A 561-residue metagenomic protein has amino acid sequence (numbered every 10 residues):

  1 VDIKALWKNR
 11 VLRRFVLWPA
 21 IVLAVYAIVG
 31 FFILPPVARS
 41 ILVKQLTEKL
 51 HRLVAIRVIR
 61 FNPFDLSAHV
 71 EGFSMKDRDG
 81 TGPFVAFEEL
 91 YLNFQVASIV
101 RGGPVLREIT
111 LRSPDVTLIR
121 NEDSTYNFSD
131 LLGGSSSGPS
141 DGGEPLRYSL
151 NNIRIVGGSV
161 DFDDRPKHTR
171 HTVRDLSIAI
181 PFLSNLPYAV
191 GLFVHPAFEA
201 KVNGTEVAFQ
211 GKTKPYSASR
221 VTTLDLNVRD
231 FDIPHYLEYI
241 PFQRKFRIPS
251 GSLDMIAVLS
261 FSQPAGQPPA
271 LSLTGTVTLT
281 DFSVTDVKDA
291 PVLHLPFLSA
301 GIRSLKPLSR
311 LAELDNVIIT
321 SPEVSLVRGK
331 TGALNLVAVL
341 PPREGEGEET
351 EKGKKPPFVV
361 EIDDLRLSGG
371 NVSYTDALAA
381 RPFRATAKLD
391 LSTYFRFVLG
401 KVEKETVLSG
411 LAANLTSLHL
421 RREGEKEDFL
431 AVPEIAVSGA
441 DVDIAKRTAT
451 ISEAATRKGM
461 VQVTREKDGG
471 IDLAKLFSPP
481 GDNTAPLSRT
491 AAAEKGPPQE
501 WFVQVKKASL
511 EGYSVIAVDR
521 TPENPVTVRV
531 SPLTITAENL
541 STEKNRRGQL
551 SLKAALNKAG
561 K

Functional and structural regions predicted by a protein language model:
V1-H51, T117, D123, V221-L226 (+4 more regions): N-terminal type II signal-anchor transmembrane helix that functions as the membrane-insertion/stop-transfer segment
D2-K8, G72-L183, R244-S252, P268 (+5 more regions): Secondary-structure transition motifs
R13-R78, V207, K214, A218 (+6 more regions): N-terminal amphipathic/hydrophobic interface segments
A189-A197, L411, E543-K553: Short, hydrophobic/aromatic-rich segments at coil-to-beta transitions
H195-F198, E206-G211: Beta-strand/loop subdomains of soluble extracytoplasmic proteins
K212-K214, N227-R229, T278: Outer-membrane beta-barrel pore domains and translocons
L224, L273-G275, S409-L411, I451: Transmembrane beta-strands of outer-membrane beta-barrel proteins
S272-G275, D281-V284: Surface-exposed extracellular loop regions of Gram-negative outer-membrane beta-barrel proteins
